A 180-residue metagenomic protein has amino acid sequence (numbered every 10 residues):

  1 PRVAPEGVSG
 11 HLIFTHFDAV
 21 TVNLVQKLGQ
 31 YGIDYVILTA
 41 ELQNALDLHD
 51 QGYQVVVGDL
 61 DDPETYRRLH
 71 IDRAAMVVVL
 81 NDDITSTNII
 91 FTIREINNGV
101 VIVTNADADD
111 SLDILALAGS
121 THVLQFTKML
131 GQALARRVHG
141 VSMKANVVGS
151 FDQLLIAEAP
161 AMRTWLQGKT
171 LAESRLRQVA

Functional and structural regions predicted by a protein language model:
P1-A180: Cytosolic regulatory regions of ion transport systems
